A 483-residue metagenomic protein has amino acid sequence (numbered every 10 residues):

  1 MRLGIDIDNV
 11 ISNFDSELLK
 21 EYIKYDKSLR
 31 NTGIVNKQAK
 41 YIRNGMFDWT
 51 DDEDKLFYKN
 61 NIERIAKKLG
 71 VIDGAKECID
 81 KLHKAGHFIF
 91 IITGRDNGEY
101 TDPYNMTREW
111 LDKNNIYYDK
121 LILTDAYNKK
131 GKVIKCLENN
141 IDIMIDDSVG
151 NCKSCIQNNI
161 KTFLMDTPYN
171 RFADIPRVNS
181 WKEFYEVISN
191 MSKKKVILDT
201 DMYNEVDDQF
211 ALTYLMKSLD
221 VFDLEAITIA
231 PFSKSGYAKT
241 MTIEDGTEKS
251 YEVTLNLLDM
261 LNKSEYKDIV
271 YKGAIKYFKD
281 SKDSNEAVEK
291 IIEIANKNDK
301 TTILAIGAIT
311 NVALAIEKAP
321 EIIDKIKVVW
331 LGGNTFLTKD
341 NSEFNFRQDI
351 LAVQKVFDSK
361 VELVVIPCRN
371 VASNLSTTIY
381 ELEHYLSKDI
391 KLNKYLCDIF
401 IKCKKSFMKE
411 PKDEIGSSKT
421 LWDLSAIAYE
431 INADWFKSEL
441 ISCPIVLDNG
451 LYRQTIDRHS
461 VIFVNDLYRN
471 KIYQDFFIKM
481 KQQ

Functional and structural regions predicted by a protein language model:
M1-E53: Active-site neighborhood of HAD-like aspartate-dependent phosphohydrolases
N9, I65-A66, G94-Y100, S233-K234 (+2 more regions): Short histidine/acidic/glycine/proline-rich micro-motifs that form metal- and phosphate-coordinating active-site loops
S28-R30, K37-E77, H87: Metal-dependent phosphoesterase signature
A66, A75-T107, I122: Substrate-recognition element of Asp-dependent hydrolases with the DxDx(T/V) motif
N97-I143, V149-I156: Substrate-recognition "cap/lid" segment bordering the active-site pocket of phosphatases
R108-T124, A173-M191, K327, L351 (+1 more regions): Structural recognition of alpha->loop->beta junctions
L137, S148-S192: Asp-based, Mg2+/Mn2+-dependent phosphohydrolase catalytic module
N190-Q483: N-terminal acidic, glycine/proline-rich low-complexity segments
